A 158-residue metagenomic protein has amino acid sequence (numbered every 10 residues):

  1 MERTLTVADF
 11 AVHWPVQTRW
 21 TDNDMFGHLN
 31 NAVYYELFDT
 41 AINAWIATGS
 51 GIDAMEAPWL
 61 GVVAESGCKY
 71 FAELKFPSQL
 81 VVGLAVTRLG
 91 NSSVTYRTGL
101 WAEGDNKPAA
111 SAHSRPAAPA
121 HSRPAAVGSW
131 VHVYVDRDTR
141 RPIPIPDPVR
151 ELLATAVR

Functional and structural regions predicted by a protein language model:
M1-E65, V135-R158: Hot-dog-fold acyl-thioester-processing enzymes
M1-V12, Y70-Q79, T87-R158: HotDog/MaoC-like acyl-thioester-processing domains
